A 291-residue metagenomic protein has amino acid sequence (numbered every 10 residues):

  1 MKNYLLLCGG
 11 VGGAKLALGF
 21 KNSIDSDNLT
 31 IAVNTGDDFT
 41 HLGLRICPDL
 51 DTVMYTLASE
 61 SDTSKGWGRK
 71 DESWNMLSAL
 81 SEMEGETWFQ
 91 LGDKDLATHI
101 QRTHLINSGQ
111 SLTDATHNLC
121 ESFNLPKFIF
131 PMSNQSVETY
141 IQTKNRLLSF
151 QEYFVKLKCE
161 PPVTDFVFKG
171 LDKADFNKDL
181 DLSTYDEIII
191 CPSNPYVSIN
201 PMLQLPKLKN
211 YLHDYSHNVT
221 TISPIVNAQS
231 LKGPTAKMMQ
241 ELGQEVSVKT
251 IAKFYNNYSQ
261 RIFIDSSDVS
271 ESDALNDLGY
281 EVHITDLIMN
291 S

Functional and structural regions predicted by a protein language model:
M1-L5: Extreme N-terminal starter segment of soluble prokaryotic enzymes
A17-K21, S198-Y211: Short Gly/Thr/Asp-enriched flexible loops that form oxyanion-binding sites at enzyme active sites
D25-D27, D214-V219, Y280: A short helix->loop->beta-strand "cap" motif at the edges of active sites that frequently abuts
T30-N34, H217-I225, R261-S266: Short internal beta-strands
V33-G170: Electropositive, gly/pro-rich neighborhoods at or near active sites that engage anionic ligands
T164-L182: Active-site glycine-rich loop that binds ribose-phosphate moieties when present
L203-L242: Redox- and metal-dependent alpha/beta enzyme cores, enriched for Fe-S-associated oxidoreductases and cofactor-handling
K232-S291: C-terminal functional extensions of proteins
